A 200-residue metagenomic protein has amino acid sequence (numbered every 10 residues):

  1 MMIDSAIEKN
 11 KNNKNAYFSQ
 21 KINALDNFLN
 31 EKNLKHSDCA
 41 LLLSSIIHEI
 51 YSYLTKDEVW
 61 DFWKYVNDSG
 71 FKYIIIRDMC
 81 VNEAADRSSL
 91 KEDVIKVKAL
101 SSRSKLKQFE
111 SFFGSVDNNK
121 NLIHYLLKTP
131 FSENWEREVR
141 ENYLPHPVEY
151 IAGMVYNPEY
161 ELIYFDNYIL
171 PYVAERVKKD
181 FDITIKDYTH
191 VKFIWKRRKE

Functional and structural regions predicted by a protein language model:
M1-L29, S69-E200: Class I (Rossmann-like) S-adenosyl-L-methionine-dependent methyltransferase catalytic domain, capturing the SAM-binding
L25-K35, Y51: Short conserved loop adjoining the S-adenosyl-L-methionine
K35-D38, F71: A general structural motif
L41-L42: A conserved beta-strand element that flanks and buttresses the S-adenosyl-L-methionine
I46: Hydrophobic adenine-recognition pocket in adenosine-nucleotide-binding enzymes
E49-I50, E83: Short glycine-rich, flexible loops that bind phosphorylated cofactors or substrates
I50-G70, I76-D78: A short, conserved alpha-helix within the catalytic core of class I
